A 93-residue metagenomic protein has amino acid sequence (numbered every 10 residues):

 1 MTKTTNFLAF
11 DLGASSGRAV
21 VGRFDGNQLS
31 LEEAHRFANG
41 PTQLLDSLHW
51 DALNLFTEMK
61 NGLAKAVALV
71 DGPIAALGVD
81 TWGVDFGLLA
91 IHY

Functional and structural regions predicted by a protein language model:
M1-Y93: N-terminal glycine/serine-rich phosphate-binding loop of ATP-dependent small-molecule kinases, especially carbohydrate
